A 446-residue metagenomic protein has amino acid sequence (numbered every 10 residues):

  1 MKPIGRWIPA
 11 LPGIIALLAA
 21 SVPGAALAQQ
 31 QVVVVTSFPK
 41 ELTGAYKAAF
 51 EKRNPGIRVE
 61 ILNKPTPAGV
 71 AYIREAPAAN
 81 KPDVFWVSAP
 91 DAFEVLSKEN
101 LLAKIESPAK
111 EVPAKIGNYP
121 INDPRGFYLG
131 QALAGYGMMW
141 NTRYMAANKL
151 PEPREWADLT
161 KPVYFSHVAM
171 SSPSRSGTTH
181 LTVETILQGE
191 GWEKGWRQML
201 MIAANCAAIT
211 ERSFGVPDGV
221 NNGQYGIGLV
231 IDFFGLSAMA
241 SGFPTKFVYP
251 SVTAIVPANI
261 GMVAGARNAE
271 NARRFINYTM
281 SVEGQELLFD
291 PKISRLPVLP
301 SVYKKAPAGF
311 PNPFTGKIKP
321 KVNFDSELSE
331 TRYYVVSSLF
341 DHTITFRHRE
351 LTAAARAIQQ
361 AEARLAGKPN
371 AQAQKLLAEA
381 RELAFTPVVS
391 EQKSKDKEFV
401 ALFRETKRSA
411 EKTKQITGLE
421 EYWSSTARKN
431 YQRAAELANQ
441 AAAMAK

Functional and structural regions predicted by a protein language model:
Q29-E94: Early extracytoplasmic/lumenal segment of secretory-pathway proteins
N80-F85, A103-T142, A157, S166-M170: A structural signal for short loop-to-beta-strand junctions that line the ligand-binding cleft of periplasmic/secreted
L96-K104, D123-R125, S237-Y249: Ligand-binding "clamshell"
M139-Y144, I255-A269, L287-L288: A bilobed periplasmic-binding-protein/Venus flytrap-type ligand-binding module shared by bacterial periplasmic
A157-G177, T185-L187: Short loop->beta-strand "edge-of-pocket" segments that line small-molecule binding or catalytic clefts across diverse
T185-Y249: Ligand-binding pocket segment of bilobal, Venus flytrap-like solute-binding proteins
V263, N268-N271, I276-L328: Mature extracytoplasmic/periplasmic domains
Q359-K446: C-terminal non-catalytic accessory extensions
